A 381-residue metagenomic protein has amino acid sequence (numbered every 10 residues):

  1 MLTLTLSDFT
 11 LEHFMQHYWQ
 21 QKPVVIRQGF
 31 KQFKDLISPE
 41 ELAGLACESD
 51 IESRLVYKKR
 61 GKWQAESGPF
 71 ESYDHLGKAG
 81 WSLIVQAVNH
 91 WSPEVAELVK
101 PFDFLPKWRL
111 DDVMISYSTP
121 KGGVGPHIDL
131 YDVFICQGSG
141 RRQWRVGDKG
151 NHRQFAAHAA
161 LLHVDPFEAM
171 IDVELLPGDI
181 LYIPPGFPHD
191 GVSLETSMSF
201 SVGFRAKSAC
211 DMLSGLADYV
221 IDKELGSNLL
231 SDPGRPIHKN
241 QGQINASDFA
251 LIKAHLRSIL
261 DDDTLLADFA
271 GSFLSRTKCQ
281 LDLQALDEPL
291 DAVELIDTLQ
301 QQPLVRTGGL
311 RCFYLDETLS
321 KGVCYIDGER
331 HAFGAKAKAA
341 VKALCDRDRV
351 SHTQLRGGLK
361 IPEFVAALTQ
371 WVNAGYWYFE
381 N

Functional and structural regions predicted by a protein language model:
M1-P23, K321-A335, A366, Y378-N381: Fe(II)/2-oxoglutarate
M1-Y18, F30-D179, F187-R235, Y378: Active-site region of the double-stranded beta-helix
Q21, R330-N381: Long, charge-rich, low-complexity alpha-helical segments
Y57-K58, D268-G271, L355-R356: Short coil/turn segments at secondary-structure boundaries
Y182: Conserved beta-strand-loop-short alpha-helix elements that form and flank the Mn2+/Mg2+-coordinating active site
Y219-S275, C279: Long, charge-rich alpha-helical interaction segments
D262-C345, T369, N381: Acidic, low-complexity/disordered tracts enriched in E/D and polar residues
